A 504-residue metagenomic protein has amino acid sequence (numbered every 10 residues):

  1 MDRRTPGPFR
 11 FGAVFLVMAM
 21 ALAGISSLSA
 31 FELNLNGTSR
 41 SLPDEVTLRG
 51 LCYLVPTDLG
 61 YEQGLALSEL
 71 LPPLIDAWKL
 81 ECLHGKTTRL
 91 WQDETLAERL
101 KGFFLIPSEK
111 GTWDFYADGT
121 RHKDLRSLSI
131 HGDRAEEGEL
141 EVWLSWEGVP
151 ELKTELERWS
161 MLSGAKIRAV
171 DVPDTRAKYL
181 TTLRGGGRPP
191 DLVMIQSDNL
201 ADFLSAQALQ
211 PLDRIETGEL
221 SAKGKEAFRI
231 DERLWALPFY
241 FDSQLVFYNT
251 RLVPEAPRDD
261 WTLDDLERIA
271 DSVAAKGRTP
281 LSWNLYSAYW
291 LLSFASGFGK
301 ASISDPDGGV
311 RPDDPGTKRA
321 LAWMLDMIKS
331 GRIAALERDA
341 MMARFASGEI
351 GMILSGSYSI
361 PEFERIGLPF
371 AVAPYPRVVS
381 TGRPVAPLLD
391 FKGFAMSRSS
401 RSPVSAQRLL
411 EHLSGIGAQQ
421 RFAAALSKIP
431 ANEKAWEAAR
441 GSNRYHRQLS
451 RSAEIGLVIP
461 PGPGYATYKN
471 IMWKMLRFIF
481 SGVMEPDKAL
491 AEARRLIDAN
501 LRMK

Functional and structural regions predicted by a protein language model:
S26-A135: N-terminal intrinsically disordered, low-complexity segments enriched in P/E/S/T
D133-N199, T381, V404-S405, K488 (+1 more regions): Conserved N-terminal structural module of periplasmic/extracytoplasmic solute-binding proteins
L162-L220, R251-P257, R344, G351-M352 (+3 more regions): Extracytoplasmic "Venus flytrap"/periplasmic binding protein-like
I195-L245, D265-E267, A371-P374, G441-R444 (+1 more regions): Hinge/lid segment of periplasmic solute-binding proteins
W235-F239, Q244, D265-G309, G316 (+1 more regions): Extracytoplasmic/periplasmic solute-binding protein
A270-V273, D307-L336: Glycine-centered hinge/linker elements that transmit conformational signals in sensory and ligand-binding systems
A322-S402: Extracytoplasmic/periplasmic substrate-binding proteins
A373, A423-K474, F478: Long, aromatic- and glycine/proline-rich binding clefts that accommodate carbohydrate-like moieties
